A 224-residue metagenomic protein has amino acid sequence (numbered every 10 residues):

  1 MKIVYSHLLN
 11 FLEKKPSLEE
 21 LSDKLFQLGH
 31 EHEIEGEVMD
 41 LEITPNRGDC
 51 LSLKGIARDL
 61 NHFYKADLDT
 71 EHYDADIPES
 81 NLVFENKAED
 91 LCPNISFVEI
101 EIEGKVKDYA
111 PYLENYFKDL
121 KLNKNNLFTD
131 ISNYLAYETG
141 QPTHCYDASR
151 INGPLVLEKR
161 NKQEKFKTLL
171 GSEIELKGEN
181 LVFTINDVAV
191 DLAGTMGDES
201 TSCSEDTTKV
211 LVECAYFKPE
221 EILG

Functional and structural regions predicted by a protein language model:
M1-G224: RNA/tRNA-interacting regions in translation and RNA-turnover enzymes
